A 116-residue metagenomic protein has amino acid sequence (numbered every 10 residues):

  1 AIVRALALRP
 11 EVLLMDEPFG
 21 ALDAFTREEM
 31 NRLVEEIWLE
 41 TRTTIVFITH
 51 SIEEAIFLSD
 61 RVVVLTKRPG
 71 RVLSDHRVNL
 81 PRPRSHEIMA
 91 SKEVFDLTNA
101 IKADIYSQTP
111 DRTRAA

Functional and structural regions predicted by a protein language model:
R4, L8: Conserved signature/switch motifs of ABC ATPase nucleotide-binding domains
L13-D16: Catalytic Walker B motif of ABC-type/P-loop ATPase nucleotide-binding domains
A21-L22, I37: Short coil-to-helix N-cap segments within the nucleotide-binding domains
R27-T41: Helical segment within the ABC ATPase nucleotide-binding domain
R42-I48: Conserved H-loop
S51-E53: The feature captures the ABC ATPase H-loop/switch
L58-V64: Conserved catalytic segment of ABC-fold P-loop ATPases
T66-L97: Conserved beta-strand-loop-alpha-helix hinge in the C-terminal portion of ABC ATPase nucleotide-binding domains
